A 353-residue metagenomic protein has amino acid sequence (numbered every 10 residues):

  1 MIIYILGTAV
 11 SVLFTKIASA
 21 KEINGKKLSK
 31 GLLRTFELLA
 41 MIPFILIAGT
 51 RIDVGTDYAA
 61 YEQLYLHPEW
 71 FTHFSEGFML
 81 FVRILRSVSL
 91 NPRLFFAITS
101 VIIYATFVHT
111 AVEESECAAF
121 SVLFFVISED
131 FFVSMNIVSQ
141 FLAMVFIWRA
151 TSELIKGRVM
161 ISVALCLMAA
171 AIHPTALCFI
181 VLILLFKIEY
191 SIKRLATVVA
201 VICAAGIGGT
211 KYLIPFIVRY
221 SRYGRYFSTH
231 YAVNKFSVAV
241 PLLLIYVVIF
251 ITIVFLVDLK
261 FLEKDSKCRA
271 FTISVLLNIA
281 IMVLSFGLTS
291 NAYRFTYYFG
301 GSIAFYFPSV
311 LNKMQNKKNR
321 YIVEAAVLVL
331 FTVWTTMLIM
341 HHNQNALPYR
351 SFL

Functional and structural regions predicted by a protein language model:
A18-S100, T335-L353: TM-lumen/periplasm interface segments of multi-pass membrane proteins, especially the first transmembrane helix
S29, T35, V54, A59-Q63 (+3 more regions): Alpha-helical transmembrane segments and terminal signal-anchor/GPI-anchor hydrophobic tails, characterized by long
T50, A170-H173, L284: Transmembrane helix irregularities
V108-I127: Transmembrane-helix signature of polytopic, membrane-embedded enzymes that assemble or transfer cell-envelope glycans
M135-Q140: Short acidic/glycine- and proline-prone juxtamembrane loop motifs at membrane-interface regions of multi-pass membrane
I147-M160: Membrane-interface transmembrane helices that cradle and orient dolichyl/undecaprenyl
I161-L185, I202: Membrane-interface alpha helices of multi-pass inner-membrane proteins
T197-V201, Q315-T336: Signature aromatic-anchored transmembrane alpha helix within multi-pass, membrane-resident enzymes that catalyze glycan
